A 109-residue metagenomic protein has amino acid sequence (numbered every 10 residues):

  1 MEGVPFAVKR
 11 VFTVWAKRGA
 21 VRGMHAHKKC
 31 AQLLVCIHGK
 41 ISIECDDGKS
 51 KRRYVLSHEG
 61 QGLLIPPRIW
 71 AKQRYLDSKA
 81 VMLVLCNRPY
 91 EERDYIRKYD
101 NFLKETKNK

Functional and structural regions predicted by a protein language model:
M1-L63, S78-L85, E91-K109: Non-catalytic, conserved peripheral segments adjacent to functional cores
K72-Q73: Cyclic-nucleotide recognition modules
